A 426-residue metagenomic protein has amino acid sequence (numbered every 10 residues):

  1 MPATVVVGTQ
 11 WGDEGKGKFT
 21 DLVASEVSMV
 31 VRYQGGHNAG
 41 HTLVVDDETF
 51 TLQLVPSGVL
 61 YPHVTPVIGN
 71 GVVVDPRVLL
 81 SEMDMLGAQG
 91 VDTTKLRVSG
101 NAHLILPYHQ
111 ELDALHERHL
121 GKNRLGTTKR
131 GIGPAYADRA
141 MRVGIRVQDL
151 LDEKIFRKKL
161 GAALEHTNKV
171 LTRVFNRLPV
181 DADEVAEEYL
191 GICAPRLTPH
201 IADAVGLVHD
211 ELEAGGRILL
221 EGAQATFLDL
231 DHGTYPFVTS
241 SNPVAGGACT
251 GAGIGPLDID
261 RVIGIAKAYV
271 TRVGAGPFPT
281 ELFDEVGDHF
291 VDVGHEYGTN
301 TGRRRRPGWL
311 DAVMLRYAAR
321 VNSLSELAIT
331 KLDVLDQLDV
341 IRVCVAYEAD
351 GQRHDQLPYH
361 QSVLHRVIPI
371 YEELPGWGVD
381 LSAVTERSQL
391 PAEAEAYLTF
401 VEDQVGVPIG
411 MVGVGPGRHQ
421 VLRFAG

Functional and structural regions predicted by a protein language model:
M1-G426: Non-transmembrane, aqueous-exposed alpha-helical and coiled segments at domain scale
